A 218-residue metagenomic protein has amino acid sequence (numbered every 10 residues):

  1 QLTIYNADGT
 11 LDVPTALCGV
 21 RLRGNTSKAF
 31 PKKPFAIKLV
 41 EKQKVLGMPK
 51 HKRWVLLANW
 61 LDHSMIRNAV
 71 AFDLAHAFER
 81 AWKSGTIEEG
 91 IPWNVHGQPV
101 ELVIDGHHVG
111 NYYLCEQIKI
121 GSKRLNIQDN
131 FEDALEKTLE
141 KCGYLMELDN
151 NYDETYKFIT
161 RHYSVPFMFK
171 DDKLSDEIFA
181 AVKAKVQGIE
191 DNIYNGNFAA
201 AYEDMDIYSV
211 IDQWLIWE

Functional and structural regions predicted by a protein language model:
Q1-D73: Conserved NTP-binding catalytic cores of kinases and kinase-like/nucleotidyltransferase enzymes across multiple kinase
L2-I4, V20, F35-I37, L56 (+5 more regions): Generic structural hydrophobic/aromatic packing signal, biased to beta-strands
Y5-D8, L22-T26, L39-L46, E88-E89 (+2 more regions): Intrinsically disordered, low-complexity boundary segments flanking structured domains
N6, L22-G24, L39-E41, A58-W60 (+4 more regions): Short, flexible loop/turn elements at secondary-structure junctions
D8, Q43, D62, A81 (+3 more regions): Short loop/turn segments at secondary-structure transitions that flank enzyme active sites
L17, K32-P34, H51-R53, V95-P99 (+3 more regions): Extracellular structured ligand-interaction cores
G47-G110, Q187-Y208: A conserved hydrophobic secondary-structure block that centers on an alpha-helix together with its immediately flanking
L114, I120-W217: ATP-dependent phospho-/nucleotidyl transfer catalytic cores
